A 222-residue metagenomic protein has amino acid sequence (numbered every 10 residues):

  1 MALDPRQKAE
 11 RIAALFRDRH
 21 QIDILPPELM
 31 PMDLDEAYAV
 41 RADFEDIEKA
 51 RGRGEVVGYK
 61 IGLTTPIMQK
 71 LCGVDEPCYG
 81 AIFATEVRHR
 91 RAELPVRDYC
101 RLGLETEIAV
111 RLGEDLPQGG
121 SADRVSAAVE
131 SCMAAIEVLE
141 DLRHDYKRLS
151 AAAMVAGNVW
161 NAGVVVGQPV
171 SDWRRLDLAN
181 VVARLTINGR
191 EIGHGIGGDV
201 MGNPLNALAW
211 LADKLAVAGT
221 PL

Functional and structural regions predicted by a protein language model:
A2-N203, V217: Catalytic-core "active-site belt" of small-molecule-metabolizing enzymes, emphasizing His/Asp/Glu-rich regions
P204-L222: A conserved acidic, glycine/proline-rich C-terminal tail/linker
